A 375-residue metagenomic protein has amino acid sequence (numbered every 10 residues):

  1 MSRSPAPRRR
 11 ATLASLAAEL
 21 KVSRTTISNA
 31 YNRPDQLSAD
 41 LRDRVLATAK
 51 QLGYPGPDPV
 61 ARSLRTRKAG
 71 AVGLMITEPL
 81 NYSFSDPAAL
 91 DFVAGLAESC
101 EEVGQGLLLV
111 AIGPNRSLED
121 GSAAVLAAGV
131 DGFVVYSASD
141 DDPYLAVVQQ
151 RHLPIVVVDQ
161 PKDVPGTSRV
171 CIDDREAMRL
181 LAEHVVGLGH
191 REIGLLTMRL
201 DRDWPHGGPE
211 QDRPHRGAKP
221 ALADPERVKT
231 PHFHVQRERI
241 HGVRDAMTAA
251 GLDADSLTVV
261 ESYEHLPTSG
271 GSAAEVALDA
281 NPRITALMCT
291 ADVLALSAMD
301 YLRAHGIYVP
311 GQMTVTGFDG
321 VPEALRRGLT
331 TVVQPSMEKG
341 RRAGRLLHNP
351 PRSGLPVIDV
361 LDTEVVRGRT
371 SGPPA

Functional and structural regions predicted by a protein language model:
M1-K68, A375: N-terminal helix-turn-helix DNA-binding module of bacterial transcription factors
M1-T12, T26, A71-L74, P79-L188 (+1 more regions): Alpha-helical recognition/docking segments in bacterial nutrient-uptake and carbohydrate-utilization systems
A17, V135, C289-T290: Short beta-strand scaffold positions
L52, G129, L188-H190, A277-R283: Glycine-rich phosphate-binding loop signature in dinucleotide/nucleotide-binding domains
M75, V158, L195-L196, M288 (+1 more regions): Short hydrophobic segments within beta-strands
P79-L90, V110-S117, V170-L180, L196-T248 (+5 more regions): Hinge/beta->alpha junction and helix N-cap segments in small-molecule ligand-binding domains
P267, G271-A375: Flexible loop/turn connectors
